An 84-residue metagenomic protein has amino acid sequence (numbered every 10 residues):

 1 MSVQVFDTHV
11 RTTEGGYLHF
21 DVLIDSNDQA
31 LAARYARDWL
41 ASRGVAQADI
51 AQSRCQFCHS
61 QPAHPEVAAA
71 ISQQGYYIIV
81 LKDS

Functional and structural regions predicted by a protein language model:
M1-L18: Short, charged/polar N-terminal "headpieces" of proteins
M1-V3, S26-Y35, A69-S72: Phosphate-binding glycine-rich loops and adjacent basic patches that engage nucleotide phosphates, nucleic-acid
F6-T8, V22, A36, I78: Generic structural hydrophobic/aromatic packing signal, biased to beta-strands
R11-T13, D25-Q29, L81-D83: Generic structural motif
L18-R43: Short, flexible N-terminal segments of the mature chain
Y35-S84: Acidic, low-complexity intrinsically disordered segments
